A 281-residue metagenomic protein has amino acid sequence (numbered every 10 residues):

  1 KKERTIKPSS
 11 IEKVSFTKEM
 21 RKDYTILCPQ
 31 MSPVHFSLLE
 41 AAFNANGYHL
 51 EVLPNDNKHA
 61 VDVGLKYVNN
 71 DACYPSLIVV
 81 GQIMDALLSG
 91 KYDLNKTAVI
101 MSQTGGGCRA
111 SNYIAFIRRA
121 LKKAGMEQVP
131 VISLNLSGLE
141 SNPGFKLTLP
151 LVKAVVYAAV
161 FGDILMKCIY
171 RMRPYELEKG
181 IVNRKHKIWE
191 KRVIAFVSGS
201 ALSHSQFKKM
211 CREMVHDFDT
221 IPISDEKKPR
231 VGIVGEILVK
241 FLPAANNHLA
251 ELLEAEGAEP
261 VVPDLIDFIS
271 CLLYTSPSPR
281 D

Functional and structural regions predicted by a protein language model:
K1-S276: An N-terminal assembly and electron-transfer interface module characteristic of large anaerobic redox and radical
P277-D281: A short, hydrophobic C-terminal helix/tail in secreted or cell-surface proteins
